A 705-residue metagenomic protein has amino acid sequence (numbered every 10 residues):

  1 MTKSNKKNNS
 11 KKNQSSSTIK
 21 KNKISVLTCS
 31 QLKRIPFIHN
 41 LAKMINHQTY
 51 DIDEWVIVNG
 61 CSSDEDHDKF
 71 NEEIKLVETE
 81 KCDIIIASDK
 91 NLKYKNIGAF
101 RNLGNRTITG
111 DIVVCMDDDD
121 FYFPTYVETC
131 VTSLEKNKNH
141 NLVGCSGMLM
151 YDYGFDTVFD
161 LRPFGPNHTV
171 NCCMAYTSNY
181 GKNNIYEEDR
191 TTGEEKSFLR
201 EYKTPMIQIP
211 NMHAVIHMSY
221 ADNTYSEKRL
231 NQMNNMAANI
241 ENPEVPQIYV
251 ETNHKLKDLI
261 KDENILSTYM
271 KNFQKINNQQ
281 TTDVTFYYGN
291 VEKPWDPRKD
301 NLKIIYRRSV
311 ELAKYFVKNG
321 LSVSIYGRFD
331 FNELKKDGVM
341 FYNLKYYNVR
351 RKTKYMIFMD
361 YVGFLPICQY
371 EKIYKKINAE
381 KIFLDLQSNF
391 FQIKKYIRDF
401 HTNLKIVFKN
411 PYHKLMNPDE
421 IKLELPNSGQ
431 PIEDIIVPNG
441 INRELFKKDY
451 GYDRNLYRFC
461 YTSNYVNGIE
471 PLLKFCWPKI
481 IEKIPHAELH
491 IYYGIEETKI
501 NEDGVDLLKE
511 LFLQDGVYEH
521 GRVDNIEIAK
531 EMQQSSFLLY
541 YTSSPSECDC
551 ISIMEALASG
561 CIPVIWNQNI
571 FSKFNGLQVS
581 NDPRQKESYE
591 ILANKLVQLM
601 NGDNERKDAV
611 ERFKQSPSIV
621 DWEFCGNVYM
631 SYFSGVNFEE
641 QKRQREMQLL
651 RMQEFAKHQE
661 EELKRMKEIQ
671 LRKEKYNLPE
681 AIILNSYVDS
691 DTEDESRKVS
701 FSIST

Functional and structural regions predicted by a protein language model:
T2-M44: N-proximal low-complexity "stem/linker" segments adjacent to membrane-targeting elements
K43-I52: Short, acidic, metal-binding catalytic loop of nucleotide-sugar glycosyltransferases
W55-I57, R443, G451-L513, E519: Conserved catalytic-core segment of nucleotide-activated headgroup transferases in glycan assembly
N91-I97, L344, D503-L508, G516-M532: Conserved active-site histidine-acidic residue motif and adjacent donor-binding/catalytic loop of glycosyltransferases
Q533-C548: Acidic donor-binding loop of glycosyltransferase active sites
I562-I565: Short hydrophobic beta-strand element within catalytic cores of glycosyltransferases and related nucleotide-activated
S572-Q598: Change "using UDP/GDP/dTDP sugars" to "using nucleotide sugars
P583, E587, N604-S634, F638-E640: A charged, aromatic-enriched C-terminal amphipathic alpha-helix characteristic of glycosyltransferases across folds
